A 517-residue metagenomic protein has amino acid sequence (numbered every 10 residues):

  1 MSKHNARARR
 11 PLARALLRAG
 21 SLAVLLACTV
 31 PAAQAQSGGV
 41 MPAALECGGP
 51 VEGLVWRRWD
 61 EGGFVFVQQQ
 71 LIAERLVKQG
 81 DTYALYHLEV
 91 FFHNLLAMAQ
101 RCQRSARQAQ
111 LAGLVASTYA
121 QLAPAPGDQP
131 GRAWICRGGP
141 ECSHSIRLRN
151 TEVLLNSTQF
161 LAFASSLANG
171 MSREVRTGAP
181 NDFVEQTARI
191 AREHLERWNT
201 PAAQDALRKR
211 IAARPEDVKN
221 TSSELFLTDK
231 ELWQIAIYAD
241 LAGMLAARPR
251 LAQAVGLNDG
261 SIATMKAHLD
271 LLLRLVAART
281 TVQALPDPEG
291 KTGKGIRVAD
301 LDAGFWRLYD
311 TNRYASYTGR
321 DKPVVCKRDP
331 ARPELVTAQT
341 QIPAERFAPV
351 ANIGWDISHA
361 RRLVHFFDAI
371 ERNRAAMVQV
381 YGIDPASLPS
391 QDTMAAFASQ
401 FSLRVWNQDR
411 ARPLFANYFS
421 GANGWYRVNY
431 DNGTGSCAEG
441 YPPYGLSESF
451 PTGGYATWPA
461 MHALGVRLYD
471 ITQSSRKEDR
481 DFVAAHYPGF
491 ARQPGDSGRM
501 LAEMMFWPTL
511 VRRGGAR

Functional and structural regions predicted by a protein language model:
M1-R14: N-terminal secretory signal peptides that target proteins for export/translocation
R18-T29: Bacterial N-terminal signal peptides
P31-A35: Sec/Tat signal peptide C-region and signal peptidase I cleavage site
Q36-E141, H194-E216, T281-L301, Y487-R517: Low-complexity, Ser/Thr/Pro/Gly-enriched N-terminal "stalk/linker" regions
G38-A43, E52, L96-A116, S166-R192 (+3 more regions): Structural helix-adjacent loops and short alpha-helical linkers that scaffold large soluble proteins
Q79-Y83, H87-V90, N94-A254, R412-E448: Extended ligand-binding groove/face enriched in aromatic
Y83, W355, A376-R517: CBM-like carbohydrate-recognition segments
I190-I353: Active-site cradle of extracellular carbohydrate-active enzymes
